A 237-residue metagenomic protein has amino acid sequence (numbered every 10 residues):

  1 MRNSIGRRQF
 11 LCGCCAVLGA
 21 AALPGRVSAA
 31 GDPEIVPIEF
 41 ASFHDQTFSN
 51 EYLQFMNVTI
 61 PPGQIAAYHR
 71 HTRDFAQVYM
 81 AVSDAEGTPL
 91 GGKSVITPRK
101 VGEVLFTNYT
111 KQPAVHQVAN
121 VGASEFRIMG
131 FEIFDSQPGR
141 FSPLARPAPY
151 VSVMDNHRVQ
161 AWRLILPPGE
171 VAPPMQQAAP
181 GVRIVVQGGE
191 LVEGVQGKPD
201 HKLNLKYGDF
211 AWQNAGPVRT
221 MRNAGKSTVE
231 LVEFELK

Functional and structural regions predicted by a protein language model:
M1-L18: N-terminal secretory signal peptides and thylakoid transit peptides that target proteins across membranes
G25-E39, Q46: C-terminal segment of N-terminal export signals and the immediately downstream linker at the start of the mature
M56-R70, W162-Q177, V192-Q196, A215: Conserved short histidine dyad/triad with adjacent acidic residue
A66-Y68, E86-G87, P113-V121, A172-P174 (+2 more regions): Short beta-strand His + acidic residue motifs that chelate non-heme Fe in jelly-roll/DSBH and cupin folds
T72-L90, A178-G197: Glycine- and acidic-residue-biased ligand/ion/polar-headgroup-sensing regions
G92-Y109, P199-N214: Short acidic-glycine-tyrosine-enriched beta hairpin
K111-F134, A215-K237: Ligand-binding loop in jelly-roll beta-barrel domains
Q117-I165: Surface-exposed beta-loop interaction hotspot
